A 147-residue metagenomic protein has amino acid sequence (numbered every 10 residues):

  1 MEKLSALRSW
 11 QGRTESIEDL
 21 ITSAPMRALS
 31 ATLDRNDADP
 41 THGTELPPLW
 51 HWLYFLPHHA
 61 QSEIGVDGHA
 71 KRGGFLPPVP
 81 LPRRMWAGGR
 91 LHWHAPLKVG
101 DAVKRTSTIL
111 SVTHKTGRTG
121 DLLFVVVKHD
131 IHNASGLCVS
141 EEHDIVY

Functional and structural regions predicted by a protein language model:
M1-A102: Hydrophobic, proline/glycine-rich low-complexity stretches
M1-T14, W86-Y147: HotDog/MaoC-like acyl-thioester-processing domains
